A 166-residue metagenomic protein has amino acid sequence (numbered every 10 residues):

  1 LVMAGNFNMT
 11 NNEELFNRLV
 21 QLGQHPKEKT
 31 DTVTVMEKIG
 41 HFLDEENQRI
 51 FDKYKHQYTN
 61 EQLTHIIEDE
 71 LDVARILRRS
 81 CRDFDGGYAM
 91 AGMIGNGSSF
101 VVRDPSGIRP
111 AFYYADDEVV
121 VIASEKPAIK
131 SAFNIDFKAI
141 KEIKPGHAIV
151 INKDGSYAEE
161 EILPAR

Functional and structural regions predicted by a protein language model:
L1-K144, V150-R166: Conserved short alpha-helical segments that host acidic/polar catalytic motifs at enzyme active sites
